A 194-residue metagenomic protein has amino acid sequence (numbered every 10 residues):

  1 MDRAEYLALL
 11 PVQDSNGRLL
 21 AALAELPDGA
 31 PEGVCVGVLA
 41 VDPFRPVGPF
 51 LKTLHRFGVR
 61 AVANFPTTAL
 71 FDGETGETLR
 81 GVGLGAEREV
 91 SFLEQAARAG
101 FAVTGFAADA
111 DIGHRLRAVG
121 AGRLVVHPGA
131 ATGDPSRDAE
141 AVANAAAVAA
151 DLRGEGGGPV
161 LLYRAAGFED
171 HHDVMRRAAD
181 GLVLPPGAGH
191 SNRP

Functional and structural regions predicted by a protein language model:
M1-V12, N16-P194: Alpha/beta enzyme core
